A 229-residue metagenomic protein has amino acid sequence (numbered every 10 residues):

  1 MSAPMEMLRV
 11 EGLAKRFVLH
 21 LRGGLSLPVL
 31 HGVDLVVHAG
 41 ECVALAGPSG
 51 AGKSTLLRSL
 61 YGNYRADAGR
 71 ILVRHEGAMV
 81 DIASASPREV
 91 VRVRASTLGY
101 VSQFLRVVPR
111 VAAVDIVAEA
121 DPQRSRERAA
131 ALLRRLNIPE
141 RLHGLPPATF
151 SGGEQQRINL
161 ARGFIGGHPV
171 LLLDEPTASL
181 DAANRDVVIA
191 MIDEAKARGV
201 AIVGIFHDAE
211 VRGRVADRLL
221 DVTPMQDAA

Functional and structural regions predicted by a protein language model:
A46-P48: The feature captures the beta-strand-to-loop junction immediately N-terminal to the Walker
Y61: Helix-to-loop junction immediately C-terminal to a conserved catalytic motif
A78-G99: ABC ATPase NBD coupling module
F104, R110-Q123: Q-loop/switch helix immediately C-terminal to the Walker
R126-R141: Conserved ABC ATPase "signature" region
P146-F150, E154: Conserved ABC ATPase signature
G163-F164: ABC ATPase C-loop
L171-E175: Catalytic Walker B motif of ABC-type/P-loop ATPase nucleotide-binding domains
